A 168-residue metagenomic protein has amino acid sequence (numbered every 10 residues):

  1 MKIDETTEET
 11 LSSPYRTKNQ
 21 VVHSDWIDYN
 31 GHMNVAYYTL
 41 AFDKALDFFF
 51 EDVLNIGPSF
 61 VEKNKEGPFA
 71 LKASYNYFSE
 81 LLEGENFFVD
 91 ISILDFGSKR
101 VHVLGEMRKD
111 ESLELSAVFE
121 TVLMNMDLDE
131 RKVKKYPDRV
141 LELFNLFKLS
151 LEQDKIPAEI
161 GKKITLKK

Functional and structural regions predicted by a protein language model:
M1-A70, D127-K168: Hot-dog-fold acyl-thioester-processing enzymes
F42, G105, F119: Conserved GNAT-family N-acetyltransferase fold
F50-V101, S116-F119: Hydrophobic beta-strand-centered segment that forms part of the acyl-chain substrate-binding groove
F78, E106-D110: Core beta-strand residues in small-molecule sensory/regulatory alpha/beta domains
E111-L113, D129: Solvent-exposed strand-loop boundary residues in beta-sheet-rich modules
E114-S116, V133: Beta-sandwich strand segments
V122-M124: Short beta-strand edge segments in extracellular beta-sheet folds
